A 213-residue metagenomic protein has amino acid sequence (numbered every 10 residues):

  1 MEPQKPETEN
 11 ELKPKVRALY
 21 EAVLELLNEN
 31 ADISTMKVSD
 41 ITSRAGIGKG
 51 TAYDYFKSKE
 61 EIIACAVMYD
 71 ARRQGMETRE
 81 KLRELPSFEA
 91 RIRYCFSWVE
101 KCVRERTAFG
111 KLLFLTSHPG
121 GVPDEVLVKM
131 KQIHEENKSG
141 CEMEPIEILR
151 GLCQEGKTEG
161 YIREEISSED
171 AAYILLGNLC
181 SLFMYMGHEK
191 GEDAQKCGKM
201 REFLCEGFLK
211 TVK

Functional and structural regions predicted by a protein language model:
M1-P3, K101, E147, G151-E159 (+1 more regions): C-terminal peripheral helix-coil segments that are non-catalytic and often amphipathic
M1-R44, E61: Basic, helix-initiating cap at the start of DNA-binding domains
K13-E21, T35, Y55-R79, R93-E100: An amphipathic alpha-helix adjacent to DNA-recognition modules
N30-I33, D54, R83, R163: Helix-turn-helix/winged-helix DNA-binding modules
T35-M36, A108-L115, E165-I166: Short, hydrophobic secondary-structure boundary micro-motifs
G46-F56: Short hydrophobic/aromatic patch on the recognition helix
C65, R79-F109, A172-L175: Hydrophobic alpha-helical connector segments
R79, G120-E159, E169-Y173: Amphipathic alpha-helical packing segments from all-alpha helical-bundle domains
